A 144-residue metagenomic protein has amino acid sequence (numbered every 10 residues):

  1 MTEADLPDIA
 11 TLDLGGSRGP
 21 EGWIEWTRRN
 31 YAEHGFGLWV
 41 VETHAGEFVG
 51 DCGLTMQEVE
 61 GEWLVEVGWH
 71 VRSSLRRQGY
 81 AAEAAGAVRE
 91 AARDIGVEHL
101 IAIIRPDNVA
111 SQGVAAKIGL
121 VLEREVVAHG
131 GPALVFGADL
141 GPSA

Functional and structural regions predicted by a protein language model:
M1-S74, G86-R105, V121-A144: GNAT-family acyltransferases
G46, G79, N108: Conserved G/P- and acidic residue-centered "switch" motifs that form tight phosphate/ATP-binding loops in soluble
R77-A81, A85: Primarily hydrophobic membrane-targeting regions of prokaryotic envelope proteins
A82, D107-E123: Conserved active-site alpha-helix within GNAT-family acetyltransferase domains
